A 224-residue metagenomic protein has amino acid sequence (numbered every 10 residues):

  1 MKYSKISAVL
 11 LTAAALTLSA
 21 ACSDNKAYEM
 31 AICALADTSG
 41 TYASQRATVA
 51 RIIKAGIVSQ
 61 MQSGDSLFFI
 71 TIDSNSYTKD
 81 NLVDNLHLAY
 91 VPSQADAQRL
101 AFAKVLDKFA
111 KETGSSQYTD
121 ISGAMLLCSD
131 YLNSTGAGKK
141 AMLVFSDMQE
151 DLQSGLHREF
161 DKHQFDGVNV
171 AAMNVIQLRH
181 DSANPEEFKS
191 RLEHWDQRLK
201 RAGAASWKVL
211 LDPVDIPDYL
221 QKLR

Functional and structural regions predicted by a protein language model:
M1-L10: Bacterial N-terminal signal peptides that target proteins for export
L18-A21: C-terminal motif of bacterial Sec signal peptides marking the signal peptidase cleavage site
Y28-T41, K104-K111, M173-R179: Acidic/histidine-rich, surface-exposed loop or edge segments in extracytoplasmic proteins
Y28-Y90, A141-L143, P213-I216: Von Willebrand factor
Y42-Q45, Y77-D80, E150-H157, R179-A183 (+1 more regions): Extracytoplasmic/secreted cell-surface and envelope-processing proteins
A89-K139, I176-L178: Von Willebrand factor
Q149-H194: VWA/integrin I-like adhesion module and closely mimicked acidic/polar interface patches used
F188-R224: C-terminal helix of von Willebrand factor
